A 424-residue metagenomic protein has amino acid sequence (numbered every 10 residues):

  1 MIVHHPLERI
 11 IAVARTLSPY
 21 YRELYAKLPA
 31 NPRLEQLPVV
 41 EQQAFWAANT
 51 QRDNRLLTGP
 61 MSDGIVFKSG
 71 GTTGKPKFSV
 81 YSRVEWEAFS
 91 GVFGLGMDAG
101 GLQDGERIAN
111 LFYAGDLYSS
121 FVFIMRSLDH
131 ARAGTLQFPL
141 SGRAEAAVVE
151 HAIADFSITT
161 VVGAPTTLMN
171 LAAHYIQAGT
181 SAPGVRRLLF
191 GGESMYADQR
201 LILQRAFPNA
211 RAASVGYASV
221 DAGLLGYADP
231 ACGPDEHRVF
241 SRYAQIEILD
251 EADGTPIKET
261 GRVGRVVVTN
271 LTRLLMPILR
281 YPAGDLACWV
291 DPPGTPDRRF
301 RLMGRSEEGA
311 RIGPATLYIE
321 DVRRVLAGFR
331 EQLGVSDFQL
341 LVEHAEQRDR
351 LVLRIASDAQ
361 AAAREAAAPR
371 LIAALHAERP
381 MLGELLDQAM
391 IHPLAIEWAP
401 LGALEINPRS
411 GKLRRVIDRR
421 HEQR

Functional and structural regions predicted by a protein language model:
M1-K68, G74-A99, D155, V352 (+2 more regions): Nucleotide 5′-phosphate-binding alpha/beta core
A14, Q204, L326-R330: Hydrophobic C-terminal alpha-helix "anchor/cap" residues
Q43-R187, G191-I202, A206-F207, G226-D229: Active-site phosphate/ATP/adenylate-binding loop shared across adenylate-forming ligases
G105-R107, P183-R187, R211-A213, G264 (+2 more regions): Residue-level recognition of the N-termini of beta-strands and the immediately preceding loop/turn
L136-S141, A213-G216, L394-P400: General small-molecule cofactor/ligand-binding pocket signal
V161, V267, T272-A389, G411: AMP-binding/adenylate-forming catalytic core of the ANL superfamily
M195, L201-P293: Conserved AMP-binding/adenylate-forming
